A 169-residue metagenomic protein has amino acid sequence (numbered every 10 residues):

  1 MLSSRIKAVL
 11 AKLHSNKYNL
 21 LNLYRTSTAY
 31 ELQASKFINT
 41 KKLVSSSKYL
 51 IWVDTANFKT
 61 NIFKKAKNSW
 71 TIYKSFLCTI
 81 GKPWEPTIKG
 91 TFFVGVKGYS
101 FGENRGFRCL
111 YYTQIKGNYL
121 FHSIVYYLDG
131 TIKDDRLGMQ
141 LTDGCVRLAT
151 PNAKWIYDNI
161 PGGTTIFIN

Functional and structural regions predicted by a protein language model:
M1-G98, L110-Y112: Cell wall/extracellular polymer interaction/catalysis modules
K89, G98-N169: Exported/periplasmic cell-wall-interacting domains
